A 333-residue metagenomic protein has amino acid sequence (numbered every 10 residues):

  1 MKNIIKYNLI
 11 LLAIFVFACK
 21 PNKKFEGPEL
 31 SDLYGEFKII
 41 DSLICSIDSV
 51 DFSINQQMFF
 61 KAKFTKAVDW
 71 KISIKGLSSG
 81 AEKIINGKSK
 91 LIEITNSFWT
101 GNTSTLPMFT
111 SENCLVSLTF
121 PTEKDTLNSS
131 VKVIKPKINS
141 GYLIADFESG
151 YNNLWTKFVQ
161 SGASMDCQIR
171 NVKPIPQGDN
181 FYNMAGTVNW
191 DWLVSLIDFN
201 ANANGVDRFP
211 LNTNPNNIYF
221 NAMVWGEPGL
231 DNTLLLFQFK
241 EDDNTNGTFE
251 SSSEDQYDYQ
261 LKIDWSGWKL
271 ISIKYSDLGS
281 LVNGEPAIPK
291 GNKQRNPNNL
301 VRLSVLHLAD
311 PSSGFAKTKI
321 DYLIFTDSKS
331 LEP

Functional and structural regions predicted by a protein language model:
F15-A18: C-terminal motif of bacterial Sec signal peptides marking the signal peptidase cleavage site
K20-N113, P121-T156, P333: Acidic/polar, low-complexity intrinsically disordered N-terminal segments immediately downstream of a Sec signal
F25-E29, K137, H307-P333: Extracellular polysaccharide-targeting segments
I85-S89, T105-L106, G205-L211, Y257-D264 (+1 more regions): Beta-strand-rich interaction surfaces with strong enrichment in secreted/lumenal proteins
L115-L118, A222, S272-K317, Y322-L323: Extracellular beta-strand ligand-recognition surfaces/modules
I138, V206, T213-A287, G314-A316 (+1 more regions): Extracellular ligand-binding interfaces
Y142-G178: Compositionally biased low-complexity segments at domain edges in trafficked proteins and select soluble regulators
Q168-N200: Short carbohydrate-recognition loop motifs
